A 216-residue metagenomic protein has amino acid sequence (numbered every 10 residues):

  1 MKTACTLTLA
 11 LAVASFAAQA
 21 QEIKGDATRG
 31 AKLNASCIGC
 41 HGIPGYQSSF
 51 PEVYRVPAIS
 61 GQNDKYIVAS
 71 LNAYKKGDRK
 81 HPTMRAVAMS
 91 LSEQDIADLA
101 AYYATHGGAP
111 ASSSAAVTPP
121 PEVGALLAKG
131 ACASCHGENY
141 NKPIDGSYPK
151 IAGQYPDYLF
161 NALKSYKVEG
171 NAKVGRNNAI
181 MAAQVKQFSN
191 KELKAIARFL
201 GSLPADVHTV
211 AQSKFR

Functional and structural regions predicted by a protein language model:
M1-L9: Sec-dependent signal peptide recognition, specifically the positively charged N-region followed immediately by
S15-A17: N-terminal signal peptide c-region/cleavage motif recognized by signal peptidases
Q21, I43, V87, E138 (+3 more regions): Residue-level hotspots at or immediately adjacent to binding/recognition sites across diverse folds
Q21-I23, A101-A116, N139-A152: His/Cys-centered metal/cofactor-coordination and adjacent catalytic loops
E22-Q47, A116-Y140, Q154-Y155, S213-R216: Sequence/structural segment immediately N-terminal to covalent heme-attachment motifs in c-type and related
A27, A31, G45-Y74, R85-S90 (+3 more regions): Gly/Gly-Pro-rich "capping" loops immediately C-terminal to redox-active cysteine motifs in periplasmic/lumenal
K32-A35, Y46-Q47, N63, A73 (+7 more regions): His/Met- and acidic-residue-enriched segments that coordinate or traffic transition-metal cofactors and support
M89-S112, D157, A183-Q212: C-terminal capping alpha-helices of c-type cytochrome domains
